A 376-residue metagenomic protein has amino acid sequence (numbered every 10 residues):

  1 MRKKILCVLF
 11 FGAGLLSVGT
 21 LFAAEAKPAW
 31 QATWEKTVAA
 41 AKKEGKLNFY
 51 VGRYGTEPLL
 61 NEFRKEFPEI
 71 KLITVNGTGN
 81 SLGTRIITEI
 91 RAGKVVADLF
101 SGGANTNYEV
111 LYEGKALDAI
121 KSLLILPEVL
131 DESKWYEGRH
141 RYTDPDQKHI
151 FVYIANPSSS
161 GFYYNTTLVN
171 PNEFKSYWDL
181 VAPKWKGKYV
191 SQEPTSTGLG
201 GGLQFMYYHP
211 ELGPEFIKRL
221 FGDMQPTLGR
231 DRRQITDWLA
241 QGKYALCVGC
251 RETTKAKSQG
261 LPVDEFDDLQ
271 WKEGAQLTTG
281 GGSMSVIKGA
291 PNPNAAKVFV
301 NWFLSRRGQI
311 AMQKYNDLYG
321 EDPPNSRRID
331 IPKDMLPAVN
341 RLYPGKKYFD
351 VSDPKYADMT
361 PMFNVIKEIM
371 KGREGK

Functional and structural regions predicted by a protein language model:
M1-K4: Positively charged n-region of N-terminal signal peptides that target proteins for export
V8-T20: Bacterial N-terminal signal peptides
A23, G282-K347: Mature extracytoplasmic/periplasmic domains
A24-A26, W30, L342-K376: Conserved C-terminal helix/tail region of periplasmic/extracytoplasmic solute-binding proteins
Q31-K42, K46-N48, G52-K71, K257: Short, polar/charged alpha-helical segment
Y50-N61, I73-I87, V95-A240: Extracytoplasmic ligand-binding site segments that recognize negatively charged/polar headgroups
T106-V110, A245-E265: A ligand-binding cleft/hinge motif common to bilobed small-molecule-binding domains
I217-G222, P226-G229, R233, P262-A290: Periplasmic-binding protein-like
